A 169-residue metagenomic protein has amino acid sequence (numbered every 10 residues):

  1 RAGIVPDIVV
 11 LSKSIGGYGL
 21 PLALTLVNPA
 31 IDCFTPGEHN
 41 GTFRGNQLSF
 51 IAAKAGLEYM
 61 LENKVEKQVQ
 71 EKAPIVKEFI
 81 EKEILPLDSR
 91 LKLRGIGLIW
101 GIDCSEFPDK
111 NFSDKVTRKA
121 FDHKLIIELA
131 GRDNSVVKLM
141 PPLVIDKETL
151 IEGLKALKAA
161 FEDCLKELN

Functional and structural regions predicted by a protein language model:
R1-N169: Conserved N-terminal phosphate-binding loop of PLP-dependent enzymes in the Aspartate aminotransferase
